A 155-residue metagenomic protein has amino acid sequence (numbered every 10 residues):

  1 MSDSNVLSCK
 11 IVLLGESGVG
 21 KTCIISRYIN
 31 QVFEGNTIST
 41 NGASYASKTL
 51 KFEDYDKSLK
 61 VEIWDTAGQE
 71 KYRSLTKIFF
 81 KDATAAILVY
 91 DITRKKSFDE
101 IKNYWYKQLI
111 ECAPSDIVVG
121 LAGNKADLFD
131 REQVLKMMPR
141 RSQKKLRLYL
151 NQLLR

Functional and structural regions predicted by a protein language model:
M1-R155: TRAFAC-class small GTPase G-domain
